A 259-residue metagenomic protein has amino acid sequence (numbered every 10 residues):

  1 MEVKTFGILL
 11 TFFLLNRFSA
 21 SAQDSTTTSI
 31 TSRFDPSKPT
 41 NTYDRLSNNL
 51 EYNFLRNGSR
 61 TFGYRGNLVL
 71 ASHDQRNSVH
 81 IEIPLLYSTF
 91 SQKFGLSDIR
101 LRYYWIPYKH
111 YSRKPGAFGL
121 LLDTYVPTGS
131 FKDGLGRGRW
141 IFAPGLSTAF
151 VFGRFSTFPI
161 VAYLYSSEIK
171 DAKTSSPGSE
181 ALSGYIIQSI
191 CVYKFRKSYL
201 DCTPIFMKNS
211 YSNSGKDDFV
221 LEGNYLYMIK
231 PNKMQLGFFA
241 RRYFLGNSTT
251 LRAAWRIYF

Functional and structural regions predicted by a protein language model:
M1-K38: Cleavable N-terminal export/targeting peptides
Q23-K132, R137-G153, T157-S166, L182-Y225 (+1 more regions): Transmembrane beta-barrel domains of Gram-negative outer membranes and organellar outer membranes
A172-S176: Acidic/Ser/Thr-rich, low-complexity mid-to-C-terminal regulatory regions of eukaryotic proteins
I257-F259: Short hydrophobic/aromatic patches at helix-to-coil boundaries
